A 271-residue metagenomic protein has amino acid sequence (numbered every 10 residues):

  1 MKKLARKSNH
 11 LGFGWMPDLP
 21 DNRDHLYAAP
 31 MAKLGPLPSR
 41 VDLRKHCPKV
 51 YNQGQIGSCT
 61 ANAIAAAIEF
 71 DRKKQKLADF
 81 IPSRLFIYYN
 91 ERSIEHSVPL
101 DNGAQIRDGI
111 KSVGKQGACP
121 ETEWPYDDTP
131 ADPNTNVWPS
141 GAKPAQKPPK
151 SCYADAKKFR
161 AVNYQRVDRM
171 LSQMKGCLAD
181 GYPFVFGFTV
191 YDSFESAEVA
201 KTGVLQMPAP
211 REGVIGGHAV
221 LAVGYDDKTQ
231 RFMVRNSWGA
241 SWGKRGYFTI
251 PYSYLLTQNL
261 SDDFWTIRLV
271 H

Functional and structural regions predicted by a protein language model:
M1-V41: N-terminal zymogen propeptides
K2-N9, L34-P38, K45, A65-E69 (+2 more regions): Predominantly the structural core of cysteine protease catalytic domains
P20, I81-I87, Q105, Q173 (+1 more regions): General structural signal for secondary-structure boundaries
V41-Q55: Asp/Glu-centered strand-loop micro-motifs enriched in Gly/Pro and often flanked by an aromatic residue
Y51-I56, S97-D101: Conserved aromatic-histidine-acidic binding/catalytic patches
Q53-L77, D180: Alpha-helical support elements that line or immediately flank enzyme active sites and cofactor-binding pockets
Q55-I56, T60-I64, F86, Q105 (+1 more regions): Catalytic-loop motifs flanking and including active-site residues across diverse enzymes
A67-I94: Active-site-surrounding "flap" and adjacent substrate/cofactor-binding loops of secreted or lumenal enzymes, prototyped
